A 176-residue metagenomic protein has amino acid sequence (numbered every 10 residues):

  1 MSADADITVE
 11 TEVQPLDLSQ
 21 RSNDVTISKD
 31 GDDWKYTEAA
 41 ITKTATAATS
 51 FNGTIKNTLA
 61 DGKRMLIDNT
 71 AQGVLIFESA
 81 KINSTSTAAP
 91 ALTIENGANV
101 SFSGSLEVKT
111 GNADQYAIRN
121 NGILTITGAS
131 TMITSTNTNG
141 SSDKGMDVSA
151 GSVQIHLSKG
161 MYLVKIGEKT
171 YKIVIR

Functional and structural regions predicted by a protein language model:
M1-D4: Short, surface-exposed beta-strand/turn "edge" patches of beta-sheet domains
I7-R176: A composition-driven surface/loop motif
